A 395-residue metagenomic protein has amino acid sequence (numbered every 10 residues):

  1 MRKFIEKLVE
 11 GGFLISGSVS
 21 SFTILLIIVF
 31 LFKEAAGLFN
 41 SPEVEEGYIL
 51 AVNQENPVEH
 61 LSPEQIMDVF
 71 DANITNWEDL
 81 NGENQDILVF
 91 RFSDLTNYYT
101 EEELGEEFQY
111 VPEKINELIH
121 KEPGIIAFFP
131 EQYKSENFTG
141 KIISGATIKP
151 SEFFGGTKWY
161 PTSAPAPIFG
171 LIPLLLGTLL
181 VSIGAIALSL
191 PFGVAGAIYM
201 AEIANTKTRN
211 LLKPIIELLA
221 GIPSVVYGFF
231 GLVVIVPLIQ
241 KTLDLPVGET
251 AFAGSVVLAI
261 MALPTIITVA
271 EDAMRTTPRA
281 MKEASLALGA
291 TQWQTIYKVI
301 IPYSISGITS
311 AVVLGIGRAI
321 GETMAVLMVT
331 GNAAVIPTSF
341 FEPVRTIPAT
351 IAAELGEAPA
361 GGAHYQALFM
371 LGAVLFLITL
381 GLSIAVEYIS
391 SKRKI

Functional and structural regions predicted by a protein language model:
M1-G11, A36-E46, E64-Q65, N73-I74 (+3 more regions): Periplasmic/extracellular loop-to-transmembrane helix junction in inner-membrane transport proteins
E6, E34-F39, K149-F169, Y227-M261 (+1 more regions): Membrane-interfacial helix termini and adjacent extracytoplasmic/periplasmic loops of multi-pass transporters
E6-G11, F192-G231, V269: Cytoplasmic-entry segments and transmembrane alpha-helices of multi-pass inner-membrane transporters
N40-G155: Flexible loop/hinge segments at secondary-structure junctions
V269, Q292-M328: Transmembrane alpha-helices
E271, R275, R279, V313 (+1 more regions): C-terminal transmembrane helix and the adjacent membrane-cytosol boundary/short C-terminal tail of inner/organellar
L327-F376: Interhelical loop and adjacent transmembrane-helix boundary motif in polytopic membrane transport permeases
